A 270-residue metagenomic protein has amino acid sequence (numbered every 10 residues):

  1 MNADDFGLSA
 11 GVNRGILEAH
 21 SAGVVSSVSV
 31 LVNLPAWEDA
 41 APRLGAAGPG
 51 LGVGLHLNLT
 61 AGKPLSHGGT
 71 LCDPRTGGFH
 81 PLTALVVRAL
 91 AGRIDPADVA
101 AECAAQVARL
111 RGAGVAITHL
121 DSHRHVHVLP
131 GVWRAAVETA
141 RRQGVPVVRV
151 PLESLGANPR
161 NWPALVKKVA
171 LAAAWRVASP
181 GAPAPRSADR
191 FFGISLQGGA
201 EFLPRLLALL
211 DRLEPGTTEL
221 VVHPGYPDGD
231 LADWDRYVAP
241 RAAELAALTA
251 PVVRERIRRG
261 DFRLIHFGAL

Functional and structural regions predicted by a protein language model:
M1, A10-H119, P130-L270: Terminal accessory/targeting
D5: His/Cys-centered metal/cofactor-coordination and adjacent catalytic loops
S122-R124: Active-site histidine-anchored catalytic micro-motif
V126-V128: Alpha-helical scaffold segments that form or flank carboxylate-/histidine-based iron centers
